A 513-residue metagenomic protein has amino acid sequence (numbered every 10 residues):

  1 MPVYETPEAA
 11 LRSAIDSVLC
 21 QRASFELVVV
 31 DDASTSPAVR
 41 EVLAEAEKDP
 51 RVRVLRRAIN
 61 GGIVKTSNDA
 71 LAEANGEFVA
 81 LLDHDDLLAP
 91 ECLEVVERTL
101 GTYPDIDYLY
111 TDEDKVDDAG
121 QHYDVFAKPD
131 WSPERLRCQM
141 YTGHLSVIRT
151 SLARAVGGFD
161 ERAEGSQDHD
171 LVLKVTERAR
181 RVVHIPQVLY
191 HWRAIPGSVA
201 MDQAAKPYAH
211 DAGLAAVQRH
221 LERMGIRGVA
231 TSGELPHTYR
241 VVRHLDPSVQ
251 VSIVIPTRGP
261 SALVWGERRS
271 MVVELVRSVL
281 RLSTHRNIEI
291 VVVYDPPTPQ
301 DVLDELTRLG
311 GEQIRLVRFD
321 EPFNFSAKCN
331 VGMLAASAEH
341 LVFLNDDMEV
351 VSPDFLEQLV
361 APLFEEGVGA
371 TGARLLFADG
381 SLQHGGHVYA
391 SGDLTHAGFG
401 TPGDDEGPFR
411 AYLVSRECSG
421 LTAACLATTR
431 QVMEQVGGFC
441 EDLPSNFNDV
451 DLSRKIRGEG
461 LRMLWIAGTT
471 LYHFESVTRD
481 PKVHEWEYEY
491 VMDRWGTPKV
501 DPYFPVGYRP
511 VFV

Functional and structural regions predicted by a protein language model:
D16-F25, V272-N287: Short, acidic, metal-binding catalytic loop of nucleotide-sugar glycosyltransferases
D31-R40, I59, V293-L303, E349: A conserved acidic beta->alpha catalytic loop
R57-A74, F319-A336: Glycine-rich, basic loop-to-helix element that forms the pyrophosphate-binding segment of sugar-nucleotide handling
V64, A72, Y123-V147, S151 (+3 more regions): A recurrent flexible, glycine/aromatic-enriched loop bordering the glycosyltransferase active site that acts as
V79, L341: Short aromatic/hydrophobic "clamp" motif used to bind/position activated sugar donors
E91-Y123, M348-D393: Conserved donor NDP-sugar-binding/catalytic core segment of glycosyltransferases
T142, K206-S248, D379, S391-C418 (+3 more regions): C-terminal, non-catalytic tails of nucleotide-sugar-dependent glycosyltransferases
G157-L173, Y208, E349, S415-W465 (+2 more regions): Donor nucleotide-sugar recognition loop
